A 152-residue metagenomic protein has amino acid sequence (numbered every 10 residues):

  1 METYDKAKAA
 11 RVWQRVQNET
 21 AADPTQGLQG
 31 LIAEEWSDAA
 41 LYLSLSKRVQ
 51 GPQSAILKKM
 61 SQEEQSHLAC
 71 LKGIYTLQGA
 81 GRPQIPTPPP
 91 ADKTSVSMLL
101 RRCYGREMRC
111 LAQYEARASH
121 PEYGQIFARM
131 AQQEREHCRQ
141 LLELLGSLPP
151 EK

Functional and structural regions predicted by a protein language model:
M1-K152: Non-heme di-metal
